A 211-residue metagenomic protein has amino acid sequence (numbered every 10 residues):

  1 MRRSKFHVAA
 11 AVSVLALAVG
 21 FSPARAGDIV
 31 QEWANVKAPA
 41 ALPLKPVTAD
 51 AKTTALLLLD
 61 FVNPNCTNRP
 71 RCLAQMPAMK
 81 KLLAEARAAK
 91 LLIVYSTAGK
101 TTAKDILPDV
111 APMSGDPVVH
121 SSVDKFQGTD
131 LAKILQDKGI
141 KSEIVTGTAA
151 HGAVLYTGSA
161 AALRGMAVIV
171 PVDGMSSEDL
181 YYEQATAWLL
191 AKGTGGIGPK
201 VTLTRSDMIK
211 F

Functional and structural regions predicted by a protein language model:
M1-A11: Bacterial N-terminal signal peptides that target proteins for export
R2, A26-T53, T101-F211: Active-site-adjacent betaalpha module
A10-G20: Bacterial N-terminal signal peptides
L57-L59: Short hydrophobic beta-strand that contains or immediately precedes a catalytic carboxylate
F61, Y95-A98, V172: A cross-domain feature marking catalytic cores of carbohydrate-active enzymes and several ubiquitous metabolic/repair
V62-T67: Short acidic, Gly/Ser-rich segments with clustered Asp/Glu that frequently serve as metal-coordination loops in enzyme
R69-A86: …and closely analogous acidic/polar surface helices at protein-protein or active-site interfaces in A-domain-like
L83-T101: Von Willebrand factor
